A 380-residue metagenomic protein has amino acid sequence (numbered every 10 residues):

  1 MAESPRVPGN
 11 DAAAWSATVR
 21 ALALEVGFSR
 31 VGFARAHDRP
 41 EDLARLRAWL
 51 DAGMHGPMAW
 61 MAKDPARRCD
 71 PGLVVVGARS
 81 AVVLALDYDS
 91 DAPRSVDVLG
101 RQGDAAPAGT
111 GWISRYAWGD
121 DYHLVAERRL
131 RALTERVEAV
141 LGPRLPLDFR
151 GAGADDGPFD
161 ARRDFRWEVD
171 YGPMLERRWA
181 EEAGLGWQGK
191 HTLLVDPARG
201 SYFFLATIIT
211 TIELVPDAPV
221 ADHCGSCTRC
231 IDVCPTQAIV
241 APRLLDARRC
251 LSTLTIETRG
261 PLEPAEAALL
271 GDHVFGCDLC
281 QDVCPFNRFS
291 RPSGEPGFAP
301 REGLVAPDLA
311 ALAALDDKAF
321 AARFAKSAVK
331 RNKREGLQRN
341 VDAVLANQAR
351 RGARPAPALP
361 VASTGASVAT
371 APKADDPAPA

Functional and structural regions predicted by a protein language model:
M1-H223, L262, D376: Auxiliary alpha/beta "docking" domains used to position bulky ligands
T18, L22, R136, V140 (+5 more regions): Generic, well-ordered alpha-helical scaffold segments in large soluble proteins
F28, D38, R229-S252, H273-G297: Iron-sulfur cluster-binding cysteine motifs and their immediate structural context in ferredoxin-like electron-transfer
D160, Q188-G189, A198, F203 (+4 more regions): Short gly/pro-enriched beta-turn/loop segments at secondary-structure junctions
L214, T236, I256-R259, N347 (+1 more regions): Conserved helix-loop functional segments at active or binding sites
P219-R229, I239-P242, K330: Flavin-dependent oxidoreductase catalytic cores
H223-D232, D246-A268: Double-stranded beta-helix
P261-A380: Alpha-helical scaffold domains
